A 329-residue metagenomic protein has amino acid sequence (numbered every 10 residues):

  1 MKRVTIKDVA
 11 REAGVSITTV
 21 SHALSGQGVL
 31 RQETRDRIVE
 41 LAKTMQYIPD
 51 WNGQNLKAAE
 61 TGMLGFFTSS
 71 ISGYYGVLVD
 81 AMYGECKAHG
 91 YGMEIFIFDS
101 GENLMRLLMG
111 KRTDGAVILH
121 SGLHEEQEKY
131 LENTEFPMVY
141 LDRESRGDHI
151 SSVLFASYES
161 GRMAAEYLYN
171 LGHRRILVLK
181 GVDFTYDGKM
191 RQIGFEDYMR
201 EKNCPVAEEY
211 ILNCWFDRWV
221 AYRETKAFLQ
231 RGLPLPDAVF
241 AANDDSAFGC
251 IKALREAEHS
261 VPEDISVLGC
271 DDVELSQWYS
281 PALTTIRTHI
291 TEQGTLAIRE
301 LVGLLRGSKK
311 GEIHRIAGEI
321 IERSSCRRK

Functional and structural regions predicted by a protein language model:
M1, A59-E166, N170, L229-Q230 (+1 more regions): Alpha-helical recognition/docking segments in bacterial nutrient-uptake and carbohydrate-utilization systems
M1-A59, R327: N-terminal helix-turn-helix DNA-binding module of bacterial transcription factors
E12, I17-H22, L56-S72, Y167 (+1 more regions): Short beta-strand segments enriched in small/hydrophobic residues
E33, T68-V77, I95-L104, V153-M163 (+5 more regions): Hinge/beta->alpha junction and helix N-cap segments in small-molecule ligand-binding domains
I48, K87-G92, P137, R174 (+2 more regions): Residue-level detector of anion-binding/catalytic polar loops
G65, D114-H120, L177-K180, I211 (+2 more regions): Periplasmic-binding protein-like
E224-K329: Flexible loop/turn connectors
